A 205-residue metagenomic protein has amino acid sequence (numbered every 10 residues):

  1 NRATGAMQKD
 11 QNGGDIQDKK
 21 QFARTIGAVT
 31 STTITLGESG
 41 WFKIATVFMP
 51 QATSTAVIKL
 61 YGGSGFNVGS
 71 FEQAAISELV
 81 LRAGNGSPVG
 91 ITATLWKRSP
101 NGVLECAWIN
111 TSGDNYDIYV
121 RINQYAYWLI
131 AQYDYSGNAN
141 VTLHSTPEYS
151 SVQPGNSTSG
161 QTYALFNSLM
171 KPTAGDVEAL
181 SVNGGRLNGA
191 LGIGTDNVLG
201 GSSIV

Functional and structural regions predicted by a protein language model:
N1-N101, I109-V205: Trimeric beta-solenoid/beta-helix "fiber body" segments of extracellular/virion adhesins and depolymerases
